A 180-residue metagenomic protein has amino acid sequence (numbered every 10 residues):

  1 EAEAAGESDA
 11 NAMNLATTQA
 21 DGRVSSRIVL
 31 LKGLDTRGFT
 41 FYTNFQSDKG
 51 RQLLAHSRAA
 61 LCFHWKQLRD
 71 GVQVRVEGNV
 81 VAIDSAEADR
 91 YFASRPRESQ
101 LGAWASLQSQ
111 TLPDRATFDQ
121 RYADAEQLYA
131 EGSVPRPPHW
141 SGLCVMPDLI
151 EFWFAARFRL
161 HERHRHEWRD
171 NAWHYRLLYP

Functional and structural regions predicted by a protein language model:
E1-P180: Binding-site signature for planar aromatic cofactors or substrates
